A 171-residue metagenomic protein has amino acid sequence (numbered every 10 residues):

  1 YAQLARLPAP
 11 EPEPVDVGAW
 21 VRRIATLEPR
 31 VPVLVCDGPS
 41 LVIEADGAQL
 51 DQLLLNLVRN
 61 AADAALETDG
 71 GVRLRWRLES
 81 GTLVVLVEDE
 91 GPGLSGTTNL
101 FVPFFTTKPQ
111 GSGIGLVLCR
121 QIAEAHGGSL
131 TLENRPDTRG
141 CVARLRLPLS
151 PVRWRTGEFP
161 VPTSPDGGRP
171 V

Functional and structural regions predicted by a protein language model:
L7-P10, V42-A45, T107: Conserved micro-motifs of the catalytic ATP-binding
V33-V42: Conserved catalytic submotifs in the C-terminal HATPase_c
N60-A65: Short helix-loop "hinge" at the ATP-lid/N-box region of the Bergerat-fold HATPase_c
G71-G81: Short beta-strand/loop element within the Bergerat-fold HATPase_c
L94-F104: Short conserved segment of the HATPase_c
G115, C119: Short alpha-helical Gxxx[C/S/T] motif in the catalytic ATP-binding
A123-E124: Detector for a conserved hydrophobic position within an alpha-helical segment of the HATPase_c
